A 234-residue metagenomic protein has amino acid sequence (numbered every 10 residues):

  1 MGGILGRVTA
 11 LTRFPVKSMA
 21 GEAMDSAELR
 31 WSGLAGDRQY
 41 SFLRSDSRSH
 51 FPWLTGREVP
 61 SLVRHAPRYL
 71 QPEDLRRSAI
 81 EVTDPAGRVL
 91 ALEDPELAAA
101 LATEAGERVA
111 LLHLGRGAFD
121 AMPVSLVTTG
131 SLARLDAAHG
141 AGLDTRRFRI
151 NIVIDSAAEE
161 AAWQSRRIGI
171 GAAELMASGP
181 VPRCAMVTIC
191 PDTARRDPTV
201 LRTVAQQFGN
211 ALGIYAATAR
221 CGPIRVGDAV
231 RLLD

Functional and structural regions predicted by a protein language model:
M1-D234: Metal-cofactor-dependent catalytic cores
